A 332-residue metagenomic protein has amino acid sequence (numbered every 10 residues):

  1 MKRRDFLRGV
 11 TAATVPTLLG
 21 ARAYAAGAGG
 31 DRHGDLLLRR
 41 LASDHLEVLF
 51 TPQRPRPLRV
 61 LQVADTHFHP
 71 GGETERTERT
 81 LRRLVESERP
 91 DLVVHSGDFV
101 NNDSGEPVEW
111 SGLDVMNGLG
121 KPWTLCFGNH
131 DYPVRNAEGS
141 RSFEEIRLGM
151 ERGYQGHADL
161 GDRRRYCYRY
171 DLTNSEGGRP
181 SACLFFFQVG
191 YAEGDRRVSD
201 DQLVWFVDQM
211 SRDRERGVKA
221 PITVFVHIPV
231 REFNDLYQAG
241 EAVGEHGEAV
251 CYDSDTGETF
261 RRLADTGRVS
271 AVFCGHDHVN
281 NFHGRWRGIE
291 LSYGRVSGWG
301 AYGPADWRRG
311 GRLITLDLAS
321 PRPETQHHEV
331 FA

Functional and structural regions predicted by a protein language model:
D5-G27: N-terminal export signals
G27-S111: N-terminal active-site segment of His-dependent metallophosphoesterases
G30-F50, R54, R169-E176, L184 (+2 more regions): Binuclear metal-dependent phosphoesterase catalytic core
G30-H33, L37-P52, W110-V218, R312-D317: Extended active-site neighborhood of metal-dependent phosphoesterases/phosphodiesterases
P57-H67, S181-G190, F225, E290-V296: Active-site-proximal beta-strand elements of phosphoester/diester hydrolases
Q62-E78, V100-P107, V134, E138 (+3 more regions): Acidic/histidine-rich helix-loop elements that form or flank divalent-metal/phosphate-binding sites at the catalytic
H69-G71, N101-S104, L125-A137, A192-G194 (+3 more regions): Active-site environment of divalent metal-dependent phosphoester hydrolases
E88-R89, C183-F185, G194-N281: His/acidic metal-ligating clusters that form di-metal
